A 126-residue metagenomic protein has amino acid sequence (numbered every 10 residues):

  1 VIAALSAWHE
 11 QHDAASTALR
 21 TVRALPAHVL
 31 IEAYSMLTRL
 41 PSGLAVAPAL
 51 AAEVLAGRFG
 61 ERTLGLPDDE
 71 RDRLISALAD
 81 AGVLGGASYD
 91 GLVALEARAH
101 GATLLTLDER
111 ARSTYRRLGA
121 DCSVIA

Functional and structural regions predicted by a protein language model:
V1, L30, A111-R112: A generic structural signal for short hydrophobic patches within well-formed alpha-helices
V1-P26, L40-E53: Short, well-structured N-terminal submotif of metal-dependent ribonuclease cores
H9, Y34-A81: Active-site-proximal, substrate-binding regions of enzyme catalytic domains and RNA-binding/basic surfaces
L25-H28, L92: Aromatic- and histidine-enriched alpha-helix N-cap/loop-to-helix transition segments that scaffold the rims
L25-P26, G85-A87, D108, S123-A126: Histidine- and aromatic-rich ligand-binding microenvironments
F59, H100, L118-A120: Short, structured coil segments at secondary-structure junctions
E61-R110: Active-site neighborhoods of divalent-metal-dependent phosphate/nucleic-acid chemistry enzymes
R112-L118: Short loop/helix-cap segments at secondary-structure boundaries that form the rim of catalytic
